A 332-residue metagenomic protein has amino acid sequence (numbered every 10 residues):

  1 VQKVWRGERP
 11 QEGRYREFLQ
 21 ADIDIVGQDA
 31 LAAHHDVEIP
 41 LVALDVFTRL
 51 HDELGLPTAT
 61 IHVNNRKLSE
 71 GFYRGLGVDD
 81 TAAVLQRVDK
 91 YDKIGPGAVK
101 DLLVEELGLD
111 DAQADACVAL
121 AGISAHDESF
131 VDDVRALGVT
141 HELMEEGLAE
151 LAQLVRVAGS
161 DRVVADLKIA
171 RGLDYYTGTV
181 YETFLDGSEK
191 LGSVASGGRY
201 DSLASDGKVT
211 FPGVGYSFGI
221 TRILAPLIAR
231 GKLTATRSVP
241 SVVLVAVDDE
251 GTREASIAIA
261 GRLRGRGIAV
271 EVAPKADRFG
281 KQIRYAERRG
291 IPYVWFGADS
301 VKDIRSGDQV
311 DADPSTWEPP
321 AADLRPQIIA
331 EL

Functional and structural regions predicted by a protein language model:
V1-L54, K67, L103-L332: Positively charged, Gly/Ser-enriched RNA/tRNA-binding surfaces
T60-F72, G77: Glycine-rich, mobile lid/loop segments that gate access to catalytic sites or pores
N65, D92-G95, H126: Short, solvent-exposed helix-helix connector turns and helix-capping sites enriched in acidic/polar residues
G77-V104, L185-G187: Acidic, His- and aromatic-enriched active-site or binding-groove loops in soluble protein domains that engage sugars
